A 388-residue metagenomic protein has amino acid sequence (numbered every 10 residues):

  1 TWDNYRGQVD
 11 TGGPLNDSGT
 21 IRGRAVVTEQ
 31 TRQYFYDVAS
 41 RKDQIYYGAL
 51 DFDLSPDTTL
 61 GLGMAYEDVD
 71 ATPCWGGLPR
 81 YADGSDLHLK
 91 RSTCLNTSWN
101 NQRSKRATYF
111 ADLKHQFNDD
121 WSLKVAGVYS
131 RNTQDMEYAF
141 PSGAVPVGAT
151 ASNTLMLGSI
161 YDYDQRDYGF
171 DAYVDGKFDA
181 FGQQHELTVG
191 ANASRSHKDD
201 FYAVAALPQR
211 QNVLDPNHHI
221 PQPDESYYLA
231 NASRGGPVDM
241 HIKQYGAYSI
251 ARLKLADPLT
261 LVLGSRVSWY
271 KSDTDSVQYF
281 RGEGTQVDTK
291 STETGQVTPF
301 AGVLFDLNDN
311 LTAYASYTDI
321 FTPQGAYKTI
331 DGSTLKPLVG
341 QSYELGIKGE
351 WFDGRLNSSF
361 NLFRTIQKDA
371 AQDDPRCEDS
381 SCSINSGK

Functional and structural regions predicted by a protein language model:
T1-G48, L54-T58, A107, F352 (+1 more regions): Outer-membrane beta-barrel translocator/receptor signature
T1-N4, E29-Q33, K42-Q44, Y66-D70 (+7 more regions): Transmembrane beta-strands of outer-membrane beta-barrel pores
D3-G7, K42-Q44, R103-A107, D164-Y168 (+4 more regions): Residues that define the transmembrane beta-barrel architecture of outer-membrane proteins
T11-D17, T31, L54-P56, A111 (+5 more regions): Outer-membrane beta-barrel proteins
Q30-Y34, Y47-Q116, R131-Q165, Q209-G235 (+3 more regions): Acidic/polar loop-and-plug regions of large Gram-negative outer-membrane beta-barrel proteins
D51-S55, Q165, Q184-S196, V238-Q367: Structural signature of Gram-negative outer-membrane beta-barrels, strongest in the C-terminal barrel of TonB-dependent
Y109-N132, M156-V277: Face-selective signature of the C-terminal outer-membrane beta-barrel domain
D112-Y138, D306-D309, A313-Y314, P337-K388: Membrane-embedded beta-barrel scaffold of Gram-negative outer-membrane proteins
